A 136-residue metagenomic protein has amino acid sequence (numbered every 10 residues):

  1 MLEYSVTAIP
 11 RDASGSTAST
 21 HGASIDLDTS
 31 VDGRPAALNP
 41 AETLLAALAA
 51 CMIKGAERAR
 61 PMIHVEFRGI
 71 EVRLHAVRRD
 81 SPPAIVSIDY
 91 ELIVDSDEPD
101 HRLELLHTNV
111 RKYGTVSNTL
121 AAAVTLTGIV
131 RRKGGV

Functional and structural regions predicted by a protein language model:
M1-A46, K54-V136: Extended beta-strand/beta-hairpin segments
C51: Alpha-helical metal-binding/catalytic segments enriched in His/Glu/Asp
